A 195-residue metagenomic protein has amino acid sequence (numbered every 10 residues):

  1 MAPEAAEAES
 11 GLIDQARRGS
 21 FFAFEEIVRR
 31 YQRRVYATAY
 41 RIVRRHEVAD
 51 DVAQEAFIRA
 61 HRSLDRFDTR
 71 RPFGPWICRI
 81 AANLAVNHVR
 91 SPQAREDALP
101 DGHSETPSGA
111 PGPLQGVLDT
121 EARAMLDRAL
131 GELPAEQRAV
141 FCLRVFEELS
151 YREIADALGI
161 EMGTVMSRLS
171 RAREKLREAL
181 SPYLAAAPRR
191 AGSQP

Functional and structural regions predicted by a protein language model:
A2-P3, R17-E26, A37-E55, M162: Short, charged helix-capping/linker segments at alpha-helix termini
A2-S10, N87, R95-A122, R190-Q194: Internal acidic/polar
R17-R18, R41-H46, E55-P72, S91-Q93: Sigma70-family region 2
I27, Y31, V35, A56 (+2 more regions): Residue-level preference for hydrophobic side chains embedded in well-ordered alpha helices
V28-H46, S63, L130, S181-P182: Amphipathic, Lys/Arg- and hydrophobic-enriched alpha-helical face
R62-T69, R79-L99, D119, L180-P182: Arg/Lys-rich amphipathic alpha helix in sigma70-family domain 2
R90, R138, R173-A191: Short, Lys/Arg-enriched C-terminal cap helix and immediately downstream tail that follows
V140-R144: A short pre-motif secondary-structure segment
